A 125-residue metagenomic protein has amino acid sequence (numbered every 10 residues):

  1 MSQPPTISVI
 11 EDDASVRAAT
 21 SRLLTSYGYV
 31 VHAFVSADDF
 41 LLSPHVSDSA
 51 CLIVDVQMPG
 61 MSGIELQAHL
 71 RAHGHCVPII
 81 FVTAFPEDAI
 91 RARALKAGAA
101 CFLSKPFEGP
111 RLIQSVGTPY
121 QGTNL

Functional and structural regions predicted by a protein language model:
A14-H32: Two-component/phosphorelay signaling modules centered on CheY-like receiver
V35-S36, S62-E65: Acidic catalytic/metal-coordinating carboxylates
L42, I64-H75: Short amphipathic alpha-helix used as the core "switch/output" element in two-component signaling
S47-V54: Active-site beta3 strand of CheY-like receiver
M58: Receiver (REC) domain active-site loop signature in two-component systems and cognate sites in sensor histidine kinases
E65, P86-C101: Alpha4 helix (beta4-alpha4-beta5 surface) of REC/receiver domains from two-component response regulators
A89, F107-V116: C-terminal output helix
